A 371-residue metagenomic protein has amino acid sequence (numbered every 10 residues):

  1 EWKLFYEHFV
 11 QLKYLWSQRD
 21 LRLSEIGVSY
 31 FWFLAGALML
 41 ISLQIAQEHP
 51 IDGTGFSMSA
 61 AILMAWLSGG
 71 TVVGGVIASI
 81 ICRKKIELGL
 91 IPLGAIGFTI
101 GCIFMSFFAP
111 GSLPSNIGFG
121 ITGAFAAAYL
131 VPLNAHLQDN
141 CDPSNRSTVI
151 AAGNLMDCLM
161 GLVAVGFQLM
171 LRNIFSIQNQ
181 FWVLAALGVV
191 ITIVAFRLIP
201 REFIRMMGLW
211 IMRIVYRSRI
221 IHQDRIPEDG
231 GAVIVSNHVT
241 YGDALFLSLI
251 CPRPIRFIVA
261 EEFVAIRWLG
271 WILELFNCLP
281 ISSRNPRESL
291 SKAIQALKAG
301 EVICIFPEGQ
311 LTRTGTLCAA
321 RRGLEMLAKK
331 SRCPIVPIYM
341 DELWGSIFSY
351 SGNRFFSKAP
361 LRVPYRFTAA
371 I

Functional and structural regions predicted by a protein language model:
K13-V73, A128: A single, central transmembrane helix in multi-pass transporters
S29, G101, S112-Y129: Hydrophobic core of transmembrane alpha-helices in multi-pass small-molecule transporters, especially MFS/SLC-type
S57-M58, C141-G153: Loop-to-transmembrane helix entry/capping segments in MFS-fold secondary transporters and related SLC/MFSD carriers
A60-R83, G101, M160-A164: Transmembrane alpha-helices of Major Facilitator/SLC transporters
I80-G97, I177: Cytoplasmic membrane-interface "Motif A"-like loop-to-helix N-cap segments of 12-TM Major Facilitator Superfamily
I96-P110: C-terminal ends and interior cores of transmembrane alpha-helices in multi-pass membrane transporters/permeases
E228-N285, S291: Catalytic core of membrane glycerolipid acyltransferases/transacylases, capturing the structured, soluble-facing
K298, T316-I371: A cross-family acyltransferase "interaction/gating" segment
